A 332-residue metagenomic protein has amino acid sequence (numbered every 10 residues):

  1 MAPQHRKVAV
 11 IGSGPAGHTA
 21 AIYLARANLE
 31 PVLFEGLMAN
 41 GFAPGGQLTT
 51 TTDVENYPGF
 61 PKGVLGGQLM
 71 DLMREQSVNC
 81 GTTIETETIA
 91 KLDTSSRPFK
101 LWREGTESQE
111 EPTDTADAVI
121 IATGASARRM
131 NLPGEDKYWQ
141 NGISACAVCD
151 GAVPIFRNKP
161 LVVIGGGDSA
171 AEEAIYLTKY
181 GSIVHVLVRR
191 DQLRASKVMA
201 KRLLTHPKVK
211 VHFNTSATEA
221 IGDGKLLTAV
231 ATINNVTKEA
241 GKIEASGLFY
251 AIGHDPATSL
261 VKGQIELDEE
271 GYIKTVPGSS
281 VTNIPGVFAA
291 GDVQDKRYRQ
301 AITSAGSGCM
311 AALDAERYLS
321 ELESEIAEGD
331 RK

Functional and structural regions predicted by a protein language model:
H5, R26, N131, K137-I155 (+2 more regions): FAD-site-proximal beta/loop scaffold in flavoenzymes
H5-K7, T86-E87, R157-K159, N214 (+1 more regions): Phosphate-coordination loops involved in phosphoryl transfer and adenosine-cofactor binding
R6-C80, A171-K197, D268: Beta1-alpha1 glycine-rich phosphate/pyrophosphate-binding loop at the start of Rossmann-like nucleotide-binding domains
I11-G12, V162-G165: Conserved N-terminal Rossmann-fold NAD(P)-binding element of oxidoreductases
G14-P15, A125-A127, G167-S169, D295: Residue-level detector of alpha-helix initiation sites
S77-T115, T178-P277, R317-K332: A Rossmann-like FAD-binding core segment of flavoenzymes
E173, V293-K332: A conserved FAD-binding loop/helix module that cradles the flavin
